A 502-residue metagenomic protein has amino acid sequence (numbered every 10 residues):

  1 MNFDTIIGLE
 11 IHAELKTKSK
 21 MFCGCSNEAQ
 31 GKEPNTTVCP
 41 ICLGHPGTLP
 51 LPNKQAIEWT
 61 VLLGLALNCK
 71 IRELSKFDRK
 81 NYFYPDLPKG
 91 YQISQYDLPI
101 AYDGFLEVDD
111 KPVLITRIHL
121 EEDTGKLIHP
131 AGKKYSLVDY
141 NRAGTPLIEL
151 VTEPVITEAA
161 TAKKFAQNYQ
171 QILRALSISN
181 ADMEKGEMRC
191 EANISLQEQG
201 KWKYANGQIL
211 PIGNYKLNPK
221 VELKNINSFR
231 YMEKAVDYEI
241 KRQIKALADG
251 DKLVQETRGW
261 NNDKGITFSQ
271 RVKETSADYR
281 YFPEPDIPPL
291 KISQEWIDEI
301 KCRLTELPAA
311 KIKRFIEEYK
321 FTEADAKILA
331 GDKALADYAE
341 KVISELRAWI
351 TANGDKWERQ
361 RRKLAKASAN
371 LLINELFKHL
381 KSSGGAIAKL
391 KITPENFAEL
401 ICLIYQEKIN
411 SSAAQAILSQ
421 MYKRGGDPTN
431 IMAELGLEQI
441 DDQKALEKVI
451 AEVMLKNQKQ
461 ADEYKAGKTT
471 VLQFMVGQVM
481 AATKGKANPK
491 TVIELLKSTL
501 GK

Functional and structural regions predicted by a protein language model:
M1-E306, E323, E345-L364: Basic, nucleic-acid-interacting segments
G8, I57, A166, E233 (+6 more regions): Hydrophobic face of alpha-helices
K16, L65, V155, Q170-S177 (+15 more regions): Signal for well-folded cores of large energy- and translation-related assemblies
K54, N141-G144, A159, K163 (+11 more regions): Conserved structured core elements
I57, V61, L137, Q170 (+5 more regions): Short glycine-/small-residue-rich flexible loop motifs, especially phosphate/cofactor-binding loops
Y140-T145, M183-C190, Q199-K203, Q208 (+1 more regions): C-terminal non-catalytic interaction appendages of large macromolecular assemblies
D251-T469: Long, charged, helix-rich clamp/arm modules that form nucleic acid-engaging surfaces of large nucleic-acid-processing
